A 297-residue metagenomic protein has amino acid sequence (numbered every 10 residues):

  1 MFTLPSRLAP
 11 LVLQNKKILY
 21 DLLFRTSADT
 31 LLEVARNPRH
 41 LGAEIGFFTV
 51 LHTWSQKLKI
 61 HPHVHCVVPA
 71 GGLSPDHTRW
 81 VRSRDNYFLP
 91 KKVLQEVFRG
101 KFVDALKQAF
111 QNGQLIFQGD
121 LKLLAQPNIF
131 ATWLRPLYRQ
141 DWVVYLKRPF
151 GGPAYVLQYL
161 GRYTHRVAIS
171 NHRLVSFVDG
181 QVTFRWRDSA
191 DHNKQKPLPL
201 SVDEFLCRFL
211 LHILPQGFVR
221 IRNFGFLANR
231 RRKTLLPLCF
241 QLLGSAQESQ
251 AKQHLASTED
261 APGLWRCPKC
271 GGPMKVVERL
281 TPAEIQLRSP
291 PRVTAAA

Functional and structural regions predicted by a protein language model:
M1-A297: Beta->alpha loop/short-helix hinge microenvironment recognizer with preference for catalytic Tyr/His contexts
